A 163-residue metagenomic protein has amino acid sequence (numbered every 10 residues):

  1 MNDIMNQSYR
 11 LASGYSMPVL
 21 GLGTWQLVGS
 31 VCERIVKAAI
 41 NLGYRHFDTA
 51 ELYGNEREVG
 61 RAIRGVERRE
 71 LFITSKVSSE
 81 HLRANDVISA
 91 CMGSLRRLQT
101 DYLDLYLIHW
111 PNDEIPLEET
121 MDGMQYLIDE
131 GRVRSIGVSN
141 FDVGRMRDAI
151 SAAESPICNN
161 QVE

Functional and structural regions predicted by a protein language model:
M1-L71, D101: N-terminal binding-site loop/beta-alpha segment at the start of enzyme catalytic domains that lines or forms
P18-S30, S75-N85, E114: Active-site mouth loops of central-metabolism enzymes
L22, A39, F47, V59 (+7 more regions): Conserved, mostly hydrophobic/aromatic
W25-L27, A50-L52, K76-E80, I108-P111 (+2 more regions): Active-site beta-loop-alpha junctions enriched in small/polar residues
L27-I40, R83-Q99, E119, G144-R147: Short, acidic/polar
V59-R64, C91-L95, M124-Q125, M146 (+1 more regions): Short, well-ordered amphipathic alpha-helices
V87-I108, Y126-E130, A152: CE4/NodB-like, metal-dependent polysaccharide N-deacetylase domain that modifies extracellular/periplasmic N-acetylated
P111-E163: Beta/alpha (TIM)-barrel catalytic core signal, keyed to glycine-rich beta->alpha loops juxtaposed to Asp/Glu that bind
